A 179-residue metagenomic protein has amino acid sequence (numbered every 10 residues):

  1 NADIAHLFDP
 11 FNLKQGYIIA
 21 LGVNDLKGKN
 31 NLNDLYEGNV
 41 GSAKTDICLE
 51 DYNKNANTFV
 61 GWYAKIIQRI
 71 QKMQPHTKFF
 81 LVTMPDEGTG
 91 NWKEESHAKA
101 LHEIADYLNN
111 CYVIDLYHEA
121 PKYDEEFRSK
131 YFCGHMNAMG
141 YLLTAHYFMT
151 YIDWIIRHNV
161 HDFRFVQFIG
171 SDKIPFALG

Functional and structural regions predicted by a protein language model:
N1-L7, K78-F79, V113-D115, R128-Y131: Short intrinsically disordered, low-complexity coil segments enriched in acidic
N1-N53, N57, G61: Conserved SGNH/GDSL esterase-like catalytic core that processes O-acyl groups on lipids and polysaccharides
A2-L13, I70-M73, W154, H158 (+1 more regions): Surface-exposed acidic, glycine-flexible loop patches that form ligand/cofactor-binding and adhesion interfaces
D3, F59-I66, H97-L101, T144: A general structural detector for well-ordered alpha-helical segments in enzyme core domains, enriched
Q15-L21, D25, K78-T83, Y112-D115: Structural recognition of the beta-strand scaffold that forms the well-ordered cores of secreted hydrolase catalytic
V23-N24, A64-A98: Active-site segments of SGNH/GDSL-like serine hydrolases that catalyze O-acetyl group transfer/hydrolysis on lipids
N57-G61, R69-K78, D106-Y112: Structural alpha-beta junctions
M84-G179: Catalytic His-Asp segment of secreted/periplasmic serine-dependent ester chemistry enzymes
